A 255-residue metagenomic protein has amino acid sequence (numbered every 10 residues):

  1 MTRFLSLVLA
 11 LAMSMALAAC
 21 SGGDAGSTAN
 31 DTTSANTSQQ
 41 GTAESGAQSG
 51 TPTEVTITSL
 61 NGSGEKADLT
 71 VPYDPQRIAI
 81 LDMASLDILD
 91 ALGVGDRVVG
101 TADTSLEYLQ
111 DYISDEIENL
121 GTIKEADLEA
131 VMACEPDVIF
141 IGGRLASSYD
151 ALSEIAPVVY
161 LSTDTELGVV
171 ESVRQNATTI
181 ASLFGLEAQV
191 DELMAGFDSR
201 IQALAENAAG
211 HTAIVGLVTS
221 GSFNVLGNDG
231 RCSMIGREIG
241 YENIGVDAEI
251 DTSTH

Functional and structural regions predicted by a protein language model:
M1-L11: Positively charged n-region of N-terminal signal peptides that target proteins for export
M15-A19: C-terminal motif of bacterial Sec signal peptides marking the signal peptidase cleavage site
C20-A84, E187-G216: Bacterial Sec-exported substrate-binding components of ABC uptake systems
L60-K66, L120-D127, E249-H255: Short helix-initiation/N-cap motifs at beta->coil->alpha
R77-A130: A short, structured surface patch at a secondary-structure boundary
S105-Y108, G227-T254: Alpha-helical, coiled-coil/dimerization segments enriched in small aliphatic residues
E135-I141, P157: Proline-aspartate-enriched helix->loop->beta-strand connector
S148-S220: Extracytoplasmic substrate-binding proteins
